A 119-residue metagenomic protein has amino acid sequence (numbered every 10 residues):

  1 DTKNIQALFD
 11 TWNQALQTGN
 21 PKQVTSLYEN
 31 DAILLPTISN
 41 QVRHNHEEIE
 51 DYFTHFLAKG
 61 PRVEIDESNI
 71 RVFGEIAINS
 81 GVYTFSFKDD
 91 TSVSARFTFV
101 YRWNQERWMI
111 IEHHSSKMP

Functional and structural regions predicted by a protein language model:
D1-Q23, I33-P119: A beta-strand edge to alpha-helix "cap/lid" segment located at domain peripheries
